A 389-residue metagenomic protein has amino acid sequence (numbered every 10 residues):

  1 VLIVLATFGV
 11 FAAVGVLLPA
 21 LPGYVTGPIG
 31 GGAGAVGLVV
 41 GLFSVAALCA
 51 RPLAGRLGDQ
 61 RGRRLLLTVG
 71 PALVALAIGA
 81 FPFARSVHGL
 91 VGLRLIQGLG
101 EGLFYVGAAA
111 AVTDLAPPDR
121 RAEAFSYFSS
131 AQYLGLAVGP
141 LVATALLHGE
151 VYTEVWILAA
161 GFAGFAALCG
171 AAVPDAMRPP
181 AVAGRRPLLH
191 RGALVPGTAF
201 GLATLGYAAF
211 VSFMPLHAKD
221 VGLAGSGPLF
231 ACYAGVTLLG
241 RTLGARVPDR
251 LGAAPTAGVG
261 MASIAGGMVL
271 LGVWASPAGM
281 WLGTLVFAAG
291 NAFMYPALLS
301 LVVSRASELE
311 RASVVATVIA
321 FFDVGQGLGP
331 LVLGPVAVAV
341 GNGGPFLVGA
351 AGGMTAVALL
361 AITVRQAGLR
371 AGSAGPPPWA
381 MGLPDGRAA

Functional and structural regions predicted by a protein language model:
V14, I96-A108, F287-L298: Core transmembrane helices of Major Facilitator Superfamily
G30, G62, F83-H88, G252 (+1 more regions): Helix-breaking motifs and short loop linkers at transmembrane-helix boundaries and internal kinks in secondary membrane
S44-P52, L136-A137, A234-T242, Q326-G327: Residue-level signature of mid-helix packing/kink "hotspots" within the transmembrane helices of 12-pass Major
C49-R85: Conserved MFS/SLC helix-loop-helix module at the cytosolic interface between two early adjacent transmembrane helices
A50-G62, G240-G252, A337-V338: Helix-to-loop junctions at the C-terminal end of transmembrane segments in multipass secondary transporters
L65-G79, A160, P255-L270: Structural signature of the two symmetry-related core transmembrane helices
L93-A131: Cytoplasmic helix-loop-helix junction between adjacent transmembrane helices in 12-TM secondary transporters
A160-P179, L359-V364: C-terminal membrane-cytosol helix-exit motif in multi-pass small-molecule transporters
